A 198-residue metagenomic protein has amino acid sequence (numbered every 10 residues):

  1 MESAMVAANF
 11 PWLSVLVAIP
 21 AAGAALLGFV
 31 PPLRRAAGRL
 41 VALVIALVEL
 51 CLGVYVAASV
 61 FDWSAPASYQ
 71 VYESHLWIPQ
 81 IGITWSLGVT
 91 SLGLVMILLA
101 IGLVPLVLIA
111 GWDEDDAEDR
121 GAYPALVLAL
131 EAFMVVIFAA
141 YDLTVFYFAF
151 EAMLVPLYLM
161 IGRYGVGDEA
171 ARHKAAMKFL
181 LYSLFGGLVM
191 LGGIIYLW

Functional and structural regions predicted by a protein language model:
M1-W12, F29-A125: Transmembrane helix-loop-helix hairpins at membrane boundaries of multipass inner-membrane proteins
E2-F29, A140-I161: Alpha-helical transmembrane segments and their immediate interhelical/interface regions in integral membrane proteins
V17, I45-E49, M96-L103, T144-F148 (+2 more regions): Residue-level signal for the membrane-embedded core of alpha-helical transmembrane segments, especially mid-helix
V17, L87-G88, I101, A139 (+2 more regions): Short conserved micro-motifs on helix faces and helix-strand junctions that flank and scaffold key functional residues
I19, G23-L26, I45, M96 (+5 more regions): Hydrophobic residues within membrane-embedded alpha-helical segments of Major Facilitator Superfamily
G23-A24, G82, S91-G93, G162 (+2 more regions): Glycine-centered flexibility sites
A24-F29, V54, P105-I109, A132-V136 (+2 more regions): Alpha-helical transmembrane segments of multipass membrane proteins
L33-R35, A122, L126-A129, F133-W198: Alpha-helical multi-pass transmembrane bundles of energy-transducing inner-membrane proteins
